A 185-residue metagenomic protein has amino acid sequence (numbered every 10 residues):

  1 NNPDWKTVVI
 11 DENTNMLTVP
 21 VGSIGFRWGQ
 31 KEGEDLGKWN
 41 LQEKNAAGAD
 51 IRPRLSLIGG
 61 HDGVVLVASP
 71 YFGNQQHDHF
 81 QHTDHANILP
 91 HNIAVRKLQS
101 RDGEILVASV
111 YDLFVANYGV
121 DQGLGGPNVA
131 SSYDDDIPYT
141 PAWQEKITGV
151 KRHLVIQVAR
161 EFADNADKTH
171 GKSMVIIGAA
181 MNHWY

Functional and structural regions predicted by a protein language model:
N1-K168: Long, well-ordered, tryptophan-enriched scaffold segments
F114, V175-I177: Generic structural hydrophobic/aromatic packing signal, biased to beta-strands
A142-I147, I177-W184: Conserved short loop/turn motifs at secondary-structure junctions
T169-M174: Flexible, glycine/charged-enriched surface loops at secondary-structure junctions
